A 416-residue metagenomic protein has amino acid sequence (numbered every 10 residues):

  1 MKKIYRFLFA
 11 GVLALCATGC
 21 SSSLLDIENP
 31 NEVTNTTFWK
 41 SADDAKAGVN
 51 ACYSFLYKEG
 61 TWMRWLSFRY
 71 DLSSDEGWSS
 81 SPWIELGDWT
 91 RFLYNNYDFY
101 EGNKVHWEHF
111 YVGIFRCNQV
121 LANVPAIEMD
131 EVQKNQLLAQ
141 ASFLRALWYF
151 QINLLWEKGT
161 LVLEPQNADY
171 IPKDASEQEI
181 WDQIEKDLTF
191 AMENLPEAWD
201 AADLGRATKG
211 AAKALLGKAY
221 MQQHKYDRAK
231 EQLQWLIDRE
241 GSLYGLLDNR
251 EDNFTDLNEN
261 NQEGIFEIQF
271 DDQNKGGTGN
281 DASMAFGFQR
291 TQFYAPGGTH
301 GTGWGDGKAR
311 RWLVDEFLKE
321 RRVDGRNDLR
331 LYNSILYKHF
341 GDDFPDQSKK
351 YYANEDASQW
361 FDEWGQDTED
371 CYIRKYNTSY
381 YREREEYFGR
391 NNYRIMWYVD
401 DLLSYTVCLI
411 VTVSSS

Functional and structural regions predicted by a protein language model:
M1-P30: Bacterial Sec-dependent N-terminal signal peptides
S21-P82, T189-M192, R206-Q359: An aromatic- and glycine-enriched ligand-binding surface/loop that stacks and positions planar moieties
P30-T34, N96-D98, L163-Y170: Short linear capping/connector segments at secondary-structure termini
S41-N50, S54-G60, P82-W156, I171-E179 (+2 more regions): Conserved, well-structured interaction surfaces
T90-Y94, E320-Y398: Flexible, polar/acidic helix-loop-strand segments at domain edges
N153-E164, Y226-E231, S414-S416: Short, well-structured active-site flanking segments
L204-A214, R394-D401: Amphipathic alpha-helical protein-interaction segments enriched in hydrophobic
